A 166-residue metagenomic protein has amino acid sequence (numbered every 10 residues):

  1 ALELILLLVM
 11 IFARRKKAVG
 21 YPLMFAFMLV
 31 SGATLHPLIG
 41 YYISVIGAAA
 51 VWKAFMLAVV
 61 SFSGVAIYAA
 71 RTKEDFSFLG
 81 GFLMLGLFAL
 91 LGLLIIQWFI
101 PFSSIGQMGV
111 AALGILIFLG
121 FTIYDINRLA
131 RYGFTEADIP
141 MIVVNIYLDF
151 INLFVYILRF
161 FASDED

Functional and structural regions predicted by a protein language model:
A1-D166: A hydrophobic alpha-helical transmembrane-helix feature that marks the membrane cores and membrane-interface segments
